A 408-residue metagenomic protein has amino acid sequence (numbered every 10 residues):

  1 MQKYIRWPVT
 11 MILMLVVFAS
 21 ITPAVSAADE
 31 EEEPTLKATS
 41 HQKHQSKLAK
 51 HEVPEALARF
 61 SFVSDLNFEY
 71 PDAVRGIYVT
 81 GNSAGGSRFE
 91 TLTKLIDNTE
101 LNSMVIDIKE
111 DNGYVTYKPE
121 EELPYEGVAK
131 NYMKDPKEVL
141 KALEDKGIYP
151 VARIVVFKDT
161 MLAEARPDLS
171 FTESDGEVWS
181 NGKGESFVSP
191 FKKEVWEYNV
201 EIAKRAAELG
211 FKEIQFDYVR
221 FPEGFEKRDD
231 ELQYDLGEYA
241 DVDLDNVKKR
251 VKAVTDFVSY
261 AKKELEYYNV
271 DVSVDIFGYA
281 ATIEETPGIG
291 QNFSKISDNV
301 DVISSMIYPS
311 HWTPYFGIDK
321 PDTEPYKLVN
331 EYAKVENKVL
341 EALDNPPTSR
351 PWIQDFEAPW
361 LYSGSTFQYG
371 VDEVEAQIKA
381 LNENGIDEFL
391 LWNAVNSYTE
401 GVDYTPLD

Functional and structural regions predicted by a protein language model:
A19-E32: Sec-dependent signal peptide cleavage junction
E33, V300-P314, P325-N330, V335-D408: Substrate-binding cleft of secreted/luminal carbohydrate-active enzymes
V63-A84, F157-E208, E375: Active-site-adjacent "subsite" loops/lids of carbohydrate-active enzymes
Y78, V151-D159, Q215-Y218, K248-G288 (+1 more regions): Aromatic-lined carbohydrate-recognition surfaces of secreted/lumenal glycan-active proteins
R88-Y114, E208-F216, V302-S304, L381-F389: Catalytic domains of carbohydrate-active enzymes, especially glycoside hydrolases
T99-M133, E226-Y234, T405: Aromatic-lined carbohydrate-binding/catalytic grooves of carbohydrate-active enzymes
S103-V105, D135-S180, E213-Y218: Glycine-rich, aromatic-flanked loop segments that form ligand/cofactor-binding clefts across common enzyme folds
Y117-G127, D159-N181, V219-D241, Q291 (+2 more regions): Aromatic- and acidic-residue-enriched segments that line the glycan-binding/catalytic groove of carbohydrate-active
